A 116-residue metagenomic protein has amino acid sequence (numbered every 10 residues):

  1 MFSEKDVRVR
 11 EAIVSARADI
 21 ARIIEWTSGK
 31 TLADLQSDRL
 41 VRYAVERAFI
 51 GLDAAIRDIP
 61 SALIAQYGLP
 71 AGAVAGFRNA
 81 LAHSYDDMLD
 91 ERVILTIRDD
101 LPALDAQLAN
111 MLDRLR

Functional and structural regions predicted by a protein language model:
M1-R116: Solvent-exposed interaction patches of small proteins and small membrane subunits
